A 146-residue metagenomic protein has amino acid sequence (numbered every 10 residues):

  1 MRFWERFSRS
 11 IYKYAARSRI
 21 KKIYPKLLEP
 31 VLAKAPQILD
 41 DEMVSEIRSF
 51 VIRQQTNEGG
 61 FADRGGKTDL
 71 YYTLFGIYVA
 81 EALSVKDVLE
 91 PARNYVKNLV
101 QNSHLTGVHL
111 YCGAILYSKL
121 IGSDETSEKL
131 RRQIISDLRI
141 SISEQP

Functional and structural regions predicted by a protein language model:
M1-P146: Preference for long, amphipathic alpha-helical scaffolds in soluble/luminal domains and all-alpha bundles
